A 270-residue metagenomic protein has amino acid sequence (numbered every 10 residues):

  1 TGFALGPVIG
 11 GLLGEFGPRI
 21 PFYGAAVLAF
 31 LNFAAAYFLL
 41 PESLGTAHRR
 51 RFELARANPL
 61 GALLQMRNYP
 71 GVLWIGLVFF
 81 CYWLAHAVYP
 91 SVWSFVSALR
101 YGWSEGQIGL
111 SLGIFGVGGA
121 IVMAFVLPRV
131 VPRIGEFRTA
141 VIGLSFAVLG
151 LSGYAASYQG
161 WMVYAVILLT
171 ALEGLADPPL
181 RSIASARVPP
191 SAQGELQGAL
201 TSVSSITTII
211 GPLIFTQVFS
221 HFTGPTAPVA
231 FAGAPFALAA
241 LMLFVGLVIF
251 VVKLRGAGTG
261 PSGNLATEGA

Functional and structural regions predicted by a protein language model:
T1-F38: Helix-loop-helix hairpin linking two adjacent transmembrane segments in secondary transporters
G14, V122-E136: Helix-to-loop junctions at the C-terminal end of transmembrane segments in multipass secondary transporters
G14-V27, Q217-L243: A membrane-interface helix-boundary motif in multi-pass transporters
A26, R138-G153: Structural signature of the two symmetry-related core transmembrane helices
F33-L39, A237-A270: Multi-pass alpha-helical transporter architecture, strongest for 12-TM Major Facilitator/SLC carriers used
P41-L77, R100, A266-A270: Juxtamembrane intracellular "pre-TM" segments in multi-pass secondary transporters
S91-I108: Short amphipathic helix-loop junctions that connect adjacent transmembrane helices in Major Facilitator Superfamily/SLC
G153-I167, A176: Helix-loop junctions at membrane interfaces in 12-TM secondary transporters
